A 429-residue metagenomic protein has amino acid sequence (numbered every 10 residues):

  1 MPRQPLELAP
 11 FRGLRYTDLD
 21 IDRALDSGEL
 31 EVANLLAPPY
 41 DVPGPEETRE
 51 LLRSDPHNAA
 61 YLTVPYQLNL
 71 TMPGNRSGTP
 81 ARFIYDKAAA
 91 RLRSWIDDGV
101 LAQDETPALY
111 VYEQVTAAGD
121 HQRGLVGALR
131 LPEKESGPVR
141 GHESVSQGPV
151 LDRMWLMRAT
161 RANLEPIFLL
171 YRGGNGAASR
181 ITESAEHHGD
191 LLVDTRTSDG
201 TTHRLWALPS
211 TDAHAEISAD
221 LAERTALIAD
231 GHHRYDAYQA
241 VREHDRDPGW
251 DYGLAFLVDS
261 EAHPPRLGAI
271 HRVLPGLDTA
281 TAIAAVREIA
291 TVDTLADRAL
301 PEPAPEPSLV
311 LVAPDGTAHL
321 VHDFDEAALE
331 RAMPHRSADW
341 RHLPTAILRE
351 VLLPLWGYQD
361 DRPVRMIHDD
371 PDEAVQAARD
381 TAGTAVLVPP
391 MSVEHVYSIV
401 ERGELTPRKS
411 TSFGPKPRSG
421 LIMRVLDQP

Functional and structural regions predicted by a protein language model:
M1-P429: Surface-exposed, charge/polar-rich loops and edge strands
